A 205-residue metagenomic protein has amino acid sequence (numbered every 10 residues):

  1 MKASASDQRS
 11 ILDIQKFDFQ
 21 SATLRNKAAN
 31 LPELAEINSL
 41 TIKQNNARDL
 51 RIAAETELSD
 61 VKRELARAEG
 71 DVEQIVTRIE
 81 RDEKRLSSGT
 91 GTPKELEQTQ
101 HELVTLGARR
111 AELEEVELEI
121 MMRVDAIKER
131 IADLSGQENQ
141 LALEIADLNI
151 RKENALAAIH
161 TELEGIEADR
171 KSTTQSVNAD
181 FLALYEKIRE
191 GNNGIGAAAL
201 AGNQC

Functional and structural regions predicted by a protein language model:
M1-A5, F19-S59, R85, A132-L148: Short, charge-rich amphipathic alpha-helices with coiled-coil/heptad character
M1-K16, C205: Extended, charged low-complexity scaffolding/tethering segments
N38-N45, E69, L96-V104, V124 (+1 more regions): Short, charged, amphipathic alpha-helical segments
A54-L65, L106-I127, T173-T174: Amphipathic alpha-helical coiled-coil segments
R67-I79, L113-E138: Long amphipathic alpha-helical coiled-coil segments
R67-T105, R189-C205: Short coil/loop "hinge" linkers that interrupt or connect long alpha-helical coiled-coils or helical hairpins
T99-R110, L163-R170: Short amphipathic alpha-helical coiled-coil/interface segments
I145-Q204: Coiled-coil termination/hinge junctions
